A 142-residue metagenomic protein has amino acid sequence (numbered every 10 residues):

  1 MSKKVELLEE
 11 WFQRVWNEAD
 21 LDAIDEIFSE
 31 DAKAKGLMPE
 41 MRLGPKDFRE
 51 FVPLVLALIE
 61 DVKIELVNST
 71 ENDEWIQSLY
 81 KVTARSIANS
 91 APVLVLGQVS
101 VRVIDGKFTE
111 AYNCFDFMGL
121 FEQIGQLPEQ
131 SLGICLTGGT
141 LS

Functional and structural regions predicted by a protein language model:
M1-S142: C-terminal and inter-domain tail/linker signature
